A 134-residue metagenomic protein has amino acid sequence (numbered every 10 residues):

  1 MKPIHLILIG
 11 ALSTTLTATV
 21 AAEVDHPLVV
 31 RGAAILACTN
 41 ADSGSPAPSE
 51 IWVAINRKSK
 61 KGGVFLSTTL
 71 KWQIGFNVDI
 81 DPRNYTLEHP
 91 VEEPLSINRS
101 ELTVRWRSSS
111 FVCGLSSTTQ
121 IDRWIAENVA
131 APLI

Functional and structural regions predicted by a protein language model:
M1-I7: Bacterial N-terminal signal peptides that target proteins for export
I7-T15: Bacterial N-terminal signal peptides
T17-A22: Sec/Tat signal peptide C-region and signal peptidase I cleavage site
D25-A47: Tryptophan-anchored aromatic micro-motifs
G44-V53, Q120-E127: Extracellular/mature segments of secreted proteins
P46-Q73, T103-S108: N-terminal glycine/threonine-rich, aromatic-flanked beta-hairpin/loop signature
T68-I97: Contiguous, well-ordered beta-strand patches that form the walls/edges of small beta-barrel/beta-sandwich domains
S108-I134: C-terminal partner/receptor-binding element of secreted or periplasmic proteins
